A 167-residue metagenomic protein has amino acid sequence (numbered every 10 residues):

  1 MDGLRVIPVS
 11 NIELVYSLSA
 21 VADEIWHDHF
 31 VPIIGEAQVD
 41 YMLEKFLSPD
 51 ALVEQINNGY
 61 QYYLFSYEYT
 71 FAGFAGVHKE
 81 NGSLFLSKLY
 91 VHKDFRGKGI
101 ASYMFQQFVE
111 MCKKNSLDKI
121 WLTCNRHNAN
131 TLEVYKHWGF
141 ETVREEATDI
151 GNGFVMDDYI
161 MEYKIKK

Functional and structural regions predicted by a protein language model:
M1, L18-S19, K114, T131: Intrinsically disordered, low-complexity regions enriched in Ser/Pro/Gly/Gln/His and often acidic
G3, L14, D118-W121, N125-L132 (+2 more regions): C-terminal "cap" of GNAT-fold acetyltransferases
I7-D94, F105-M111, E145-T148, K164-K166: Acetyl-CoA-dependent GNAT
M42, K98, I120-W121: A generic secondary-structure micro-motif detector that highlights 1-2 residue hydrophobic/ambivalent hotspots embedded
P49, N58, K113, H137-G139 (+1 more regions): Hydrophobic alpha-helical segments
Y69-T70, K88-Q106, K113-N115, N125-E133 (+1 more regions): Conserved glycine-rich acetyl-CoA-binding loop
S83, K114, G153-V155: Short, flexible hinge/linker loops that cap or flank conserved catalytic cores
